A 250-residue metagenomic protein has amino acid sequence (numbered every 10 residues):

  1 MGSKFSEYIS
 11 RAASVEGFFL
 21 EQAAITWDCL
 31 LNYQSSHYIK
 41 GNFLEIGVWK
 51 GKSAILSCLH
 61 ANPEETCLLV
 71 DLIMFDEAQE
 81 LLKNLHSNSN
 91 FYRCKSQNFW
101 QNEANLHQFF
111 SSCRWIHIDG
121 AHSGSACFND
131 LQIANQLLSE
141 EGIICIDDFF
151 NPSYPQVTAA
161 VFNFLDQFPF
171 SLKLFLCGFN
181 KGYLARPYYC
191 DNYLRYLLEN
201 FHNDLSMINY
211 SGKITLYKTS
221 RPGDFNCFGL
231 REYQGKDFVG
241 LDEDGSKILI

Functional and structural regions predicted by a protein language model:
M1-H117, A121-C145, F149-I250: A short alpha-helical cap/connector motif
